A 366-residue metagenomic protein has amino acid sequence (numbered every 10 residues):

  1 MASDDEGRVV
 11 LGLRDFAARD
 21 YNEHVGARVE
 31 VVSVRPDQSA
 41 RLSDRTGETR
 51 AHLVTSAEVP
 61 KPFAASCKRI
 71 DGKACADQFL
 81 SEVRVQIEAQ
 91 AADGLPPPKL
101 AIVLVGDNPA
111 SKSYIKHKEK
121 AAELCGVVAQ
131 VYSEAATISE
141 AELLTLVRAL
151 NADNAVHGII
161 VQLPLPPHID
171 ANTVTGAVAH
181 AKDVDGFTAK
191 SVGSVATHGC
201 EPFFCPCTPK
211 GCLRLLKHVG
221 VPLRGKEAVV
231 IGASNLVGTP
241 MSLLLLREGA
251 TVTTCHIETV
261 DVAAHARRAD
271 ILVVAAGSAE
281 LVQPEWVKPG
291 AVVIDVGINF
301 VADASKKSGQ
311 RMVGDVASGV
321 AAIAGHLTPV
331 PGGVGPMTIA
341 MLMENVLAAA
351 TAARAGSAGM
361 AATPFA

Functional and structural regions predicted by a protein language model:
F16-H24: SH3/SH3-like (including bacterial SH3b) beta-barrel domains that bind proline-rich motifs or cell-wall ligands
E23-V34: Conserved beta-strand/loop element in small beta-rich adapter and peptidoglycan-binding domains
P60-L80: N-terminal amphipathic/basic leader segments beginning at the initiator methionine
R69, F79-V85, A89-A92, P96-L104 (+2 more regions): Adenosine-phosphate binding glycine-rich loop
Q90, G158-R224: Anion-binding alpha/beta catalytic cores of soluble intermediary-metabolism enzymes, centered on
V105-K120, G199-V292, V296, G309-A321: Glycine-rich phosphate/diphosphate-binding loop of Rossmann-like nucleotide-binding domains
A122-A136, V252-T254: Short beta-strand elements in bilobed, periplasmic/extracellular small-molecule ligand-binding domains
E142-N154: Short, well-structured alpha-helical segments in soluble
